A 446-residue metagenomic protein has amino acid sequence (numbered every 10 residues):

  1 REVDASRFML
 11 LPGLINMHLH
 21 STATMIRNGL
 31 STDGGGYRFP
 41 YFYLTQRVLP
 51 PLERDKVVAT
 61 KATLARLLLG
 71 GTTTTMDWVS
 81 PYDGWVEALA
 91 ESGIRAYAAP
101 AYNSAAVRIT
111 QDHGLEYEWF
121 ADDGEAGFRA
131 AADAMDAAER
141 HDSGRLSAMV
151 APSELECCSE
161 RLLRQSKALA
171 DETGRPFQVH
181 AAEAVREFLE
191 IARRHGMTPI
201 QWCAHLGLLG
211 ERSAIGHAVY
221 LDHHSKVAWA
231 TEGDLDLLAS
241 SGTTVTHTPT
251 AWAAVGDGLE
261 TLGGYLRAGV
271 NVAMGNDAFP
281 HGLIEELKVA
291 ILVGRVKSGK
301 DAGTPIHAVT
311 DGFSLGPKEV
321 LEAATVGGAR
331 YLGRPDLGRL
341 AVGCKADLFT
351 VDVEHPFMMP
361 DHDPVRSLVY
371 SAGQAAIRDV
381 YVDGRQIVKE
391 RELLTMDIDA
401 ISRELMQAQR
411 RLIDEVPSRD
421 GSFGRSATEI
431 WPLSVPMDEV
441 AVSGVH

Functional and structural regions predicted by a protein language model:
R1-L11: Histidine-rich, glycine-flanked metal-binding segment
R7, H18, G71, L89 (+11 more regions): Divalent metal-coordination and catalytic microenvironments
P12-T24, P176-V185: Histidine-centered catalytic micro-motifs
M25-V58, P100-D122, V185-S213, S225 (+3 more regions): Active-site gating loops and adjacent loop-to-helix segments of metal-dependent hydrolytic enzymes
R27-I94, A126-S143, M406-R411: Alpha-helical scaffold segments that flank or form the walls of functional sites
V86-A228: Metal-coordinating catalytic core of metallo-dependent amide/deamination hydrolases
Q201, H205-R212, E260-H355: His/Asp/Glu-enriched, well-ordered alpha-helical/loop segment that forms or immediately abuts the divalent-metal
K318-H446: Active-site microenvironment of metallo-dependent hydrolases
